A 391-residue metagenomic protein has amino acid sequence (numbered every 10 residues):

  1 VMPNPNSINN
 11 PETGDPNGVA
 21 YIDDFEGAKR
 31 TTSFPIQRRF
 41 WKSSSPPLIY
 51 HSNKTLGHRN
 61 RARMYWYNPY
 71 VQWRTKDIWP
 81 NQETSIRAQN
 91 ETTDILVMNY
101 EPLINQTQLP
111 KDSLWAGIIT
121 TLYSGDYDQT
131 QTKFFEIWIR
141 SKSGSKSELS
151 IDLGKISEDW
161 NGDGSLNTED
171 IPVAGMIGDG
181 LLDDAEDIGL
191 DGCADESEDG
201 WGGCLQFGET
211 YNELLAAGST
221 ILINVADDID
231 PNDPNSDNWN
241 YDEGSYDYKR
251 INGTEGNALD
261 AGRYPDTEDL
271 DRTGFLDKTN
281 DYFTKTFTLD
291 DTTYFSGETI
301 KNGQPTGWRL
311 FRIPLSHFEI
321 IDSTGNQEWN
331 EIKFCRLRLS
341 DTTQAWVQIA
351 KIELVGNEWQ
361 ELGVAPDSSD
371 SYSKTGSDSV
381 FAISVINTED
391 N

Functional and structural regions predicted by a protein language model:
V1-N391: Extracellular/surface-associated beta-sandwich interaction domains
